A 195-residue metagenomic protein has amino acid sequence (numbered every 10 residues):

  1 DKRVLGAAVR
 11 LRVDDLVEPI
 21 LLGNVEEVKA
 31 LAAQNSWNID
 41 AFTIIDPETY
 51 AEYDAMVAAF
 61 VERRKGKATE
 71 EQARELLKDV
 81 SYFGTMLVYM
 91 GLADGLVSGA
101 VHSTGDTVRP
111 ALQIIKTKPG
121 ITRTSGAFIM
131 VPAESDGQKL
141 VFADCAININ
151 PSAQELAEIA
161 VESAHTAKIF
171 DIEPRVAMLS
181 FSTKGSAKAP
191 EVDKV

Functional and structural regions predicted by a protein language model:
D1-V195: Anion-binding alpha/beta catalytic cores of soluble intermediary-metabolism enzymes, centered on
